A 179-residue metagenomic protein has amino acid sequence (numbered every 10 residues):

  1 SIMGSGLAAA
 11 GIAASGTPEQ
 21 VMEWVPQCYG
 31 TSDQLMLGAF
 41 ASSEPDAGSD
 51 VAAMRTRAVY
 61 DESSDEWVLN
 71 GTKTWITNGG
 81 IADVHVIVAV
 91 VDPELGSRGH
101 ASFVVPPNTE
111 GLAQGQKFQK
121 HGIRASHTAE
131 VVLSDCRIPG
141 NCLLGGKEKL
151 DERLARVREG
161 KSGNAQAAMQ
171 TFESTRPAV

Functional and structural regions predicted by a protein language model:
S1-L35, N78-V84: Internal helix-loop-helix
T17, F103, L133: Residue-level signal for inorganic ion chemistry
W24, M54, T72-T74, G115-Q119: Short beta-alpha junctions and helix-cap segments that line functional grooves
D33-S43: A short, Trp-centered hydrophobic/proline-enriched beta-strand micro-motif
D46-S49, W75-N78, D92-E94, K120-H127: Short Gly/Pro-enriched turn/cap motifs at secondary-structure boundaries
T56-V59: A structural signal for short hydrophobic beta-strand segments in well-ordered beta-sheet cores
E66-Q114: A short core secondary-structure module
A113-V179: Glycine-rich beta->alpha junctions and the first turn(s) of the following alpha-helix
